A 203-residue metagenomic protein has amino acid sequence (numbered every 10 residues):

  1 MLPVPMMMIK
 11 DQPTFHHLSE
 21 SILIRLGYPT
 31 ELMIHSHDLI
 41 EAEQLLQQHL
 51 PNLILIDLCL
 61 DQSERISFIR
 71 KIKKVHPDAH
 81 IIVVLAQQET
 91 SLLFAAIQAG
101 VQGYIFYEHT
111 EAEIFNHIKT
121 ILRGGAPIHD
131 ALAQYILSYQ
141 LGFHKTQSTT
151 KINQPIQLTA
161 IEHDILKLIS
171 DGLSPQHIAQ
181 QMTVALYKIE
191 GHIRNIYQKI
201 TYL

Functional and structural regions predicted by a protein language model:
M1-K145: N-terminal regulatory/sensing modules of transcriptional regulators
P5-M7, L166, S170: Conserved beta-strand elements of the Class I
L60-E64, L168, L173: Hydrophobic residue at a beta-alpha junction that N-caps the helix immediately following a catalytic beta-strand/loop
R70, Q98, K167, Q180 (+1 more regions): A cross-family signal for key residues in well-ordered alpha-helices that form functional helical elements
H76, Q157, S170-D171, I200-T201: Helix-turn-helix/winged-helix DNA-binding modules
E108, F115, T159, L166 (+1 more regions): Conserved catalytic core of two-component sensor histidine kinases
S138-K167: Regulatory hinge/linker segments at domain boundaries that couple sensory/effector modules to output domains
G172-L203: Recognition helix of helix-turn-helix DNA-binding domains
